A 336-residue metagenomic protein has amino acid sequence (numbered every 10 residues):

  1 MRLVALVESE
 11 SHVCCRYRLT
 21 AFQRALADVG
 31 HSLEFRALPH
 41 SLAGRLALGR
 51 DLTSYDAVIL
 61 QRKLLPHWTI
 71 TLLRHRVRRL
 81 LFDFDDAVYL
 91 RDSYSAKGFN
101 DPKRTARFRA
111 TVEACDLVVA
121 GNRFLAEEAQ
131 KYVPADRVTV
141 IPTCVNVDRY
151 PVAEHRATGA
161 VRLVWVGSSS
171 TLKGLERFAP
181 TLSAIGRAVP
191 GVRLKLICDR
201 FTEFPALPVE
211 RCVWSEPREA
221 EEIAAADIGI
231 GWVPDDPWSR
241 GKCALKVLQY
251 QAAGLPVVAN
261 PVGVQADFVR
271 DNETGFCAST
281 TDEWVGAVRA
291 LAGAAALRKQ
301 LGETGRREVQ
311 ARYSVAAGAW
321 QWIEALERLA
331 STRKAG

Functional and structural regions predicted by a protein language model:
E10-A25, N146-R149, A157-A225: Conserved catalytic-core segment of nucleotide-activated headgroup transferases in glycan assembly
L46-S54, W68, L72-R76, F99-V118: Membrane-proximal helix-turn-helix segments that form the acceptor-binding/catalytic region of lipid-linked
A57-V58, R74-R91: Active-site proximal beta-strand in glycosyltransferases
F124, C144: Carbohydrate-associated surface elements
K173, P217-A252, V258-D267: Nucleotide-sugar-dependent
D271-D282, A290-A296: Conserved acidic donor-binding segment of nucleotide-sugar-dependent glycosyltransferases
A290, L297-R312, G318, E324: A short, well-ordered alpha-helix in the C-terminal region of glycosyltransferases
V315-G336: C-terminal alpha-helical cap of glycosyltransferases
